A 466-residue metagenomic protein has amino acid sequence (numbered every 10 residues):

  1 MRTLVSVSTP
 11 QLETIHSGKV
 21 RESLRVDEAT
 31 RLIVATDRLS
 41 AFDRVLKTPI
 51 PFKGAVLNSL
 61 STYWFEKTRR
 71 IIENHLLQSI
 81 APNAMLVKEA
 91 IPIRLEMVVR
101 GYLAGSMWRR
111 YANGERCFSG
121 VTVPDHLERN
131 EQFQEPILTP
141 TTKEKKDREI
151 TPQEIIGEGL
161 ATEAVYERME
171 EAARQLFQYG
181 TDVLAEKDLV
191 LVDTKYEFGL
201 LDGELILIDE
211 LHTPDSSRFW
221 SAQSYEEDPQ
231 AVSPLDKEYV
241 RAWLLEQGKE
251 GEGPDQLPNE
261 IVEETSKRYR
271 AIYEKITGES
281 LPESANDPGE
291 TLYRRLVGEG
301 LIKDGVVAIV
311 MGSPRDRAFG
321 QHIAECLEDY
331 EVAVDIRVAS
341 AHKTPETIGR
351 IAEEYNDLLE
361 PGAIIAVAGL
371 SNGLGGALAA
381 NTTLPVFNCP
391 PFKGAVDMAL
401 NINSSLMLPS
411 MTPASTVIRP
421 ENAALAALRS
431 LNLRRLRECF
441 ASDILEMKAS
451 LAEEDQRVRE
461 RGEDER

Functional and structural regions predicted by a protein language model:
M1-T142, K249-I302: Active-site loop/lid in soluble adenylation, ligation, and acyl-transfer enzymes
N83, L184-L201: A short glycine-rich, hydrophobically flanked beta-strand micro-motif that places a catalytic Asp/Glu for divalent metal
A161-V192: A long amphipathic alpha-helix within ATP-dependent nucleotide-binding catalytic cores
D193-Y196, R350-P390: Glycine-rich phosphate-binding loop
L211-T277: C-terminal helix-cap and adjacent tail motif
D304-K343: Glycine-rich phosphate/diphosphate-binding loop of Rossmann-like nucleotide-binding domains
M311-A318, D335, D397-R466: C-terminal binding/interaction regions
I336-N356: N-terminal beta-loop-helix "entrance" segment that forms/cooperates in small-molecule cofactor or anionic ligand
